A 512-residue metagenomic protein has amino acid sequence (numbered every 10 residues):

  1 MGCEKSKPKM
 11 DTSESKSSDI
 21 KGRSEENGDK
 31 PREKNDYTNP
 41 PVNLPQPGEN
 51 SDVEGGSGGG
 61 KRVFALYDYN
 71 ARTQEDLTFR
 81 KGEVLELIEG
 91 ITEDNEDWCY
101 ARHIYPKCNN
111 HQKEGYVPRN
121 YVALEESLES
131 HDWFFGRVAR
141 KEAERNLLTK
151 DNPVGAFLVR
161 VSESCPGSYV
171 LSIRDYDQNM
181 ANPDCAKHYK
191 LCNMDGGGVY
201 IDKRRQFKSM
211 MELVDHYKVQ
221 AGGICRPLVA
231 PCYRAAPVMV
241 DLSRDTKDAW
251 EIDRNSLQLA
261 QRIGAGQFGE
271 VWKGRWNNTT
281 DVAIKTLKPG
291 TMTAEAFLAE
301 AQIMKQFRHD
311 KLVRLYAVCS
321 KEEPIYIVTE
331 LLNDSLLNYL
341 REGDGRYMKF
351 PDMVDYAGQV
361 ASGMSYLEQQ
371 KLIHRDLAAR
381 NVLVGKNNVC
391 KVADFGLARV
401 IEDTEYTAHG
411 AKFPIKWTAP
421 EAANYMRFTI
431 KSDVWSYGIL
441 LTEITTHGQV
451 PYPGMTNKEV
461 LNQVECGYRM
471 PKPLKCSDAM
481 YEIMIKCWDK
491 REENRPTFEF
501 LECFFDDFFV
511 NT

Functional and structural regions predicted by a protein language model:
Q112-Q267: Domain-scale recognition of modular recruitment/scaffold domains used in eukaryotic signaling
E270-P289: Glycine-rich ATP phosphate-binding loop
F297-Q302: Regulatory alphaC helix of protein kinase catalytic domains
A317-V318: A short, aromatic-enriched beta-strand patch in the conserved N-lobe beta-sheet of the protein kinase catalytic domain
E322-S335: Conserved short submotifs of the Hanks-type protein kinase catalytic core that shape the nucleotide-binding pocket
E368-V384: Catalytic-loop of the protein kinase fold
